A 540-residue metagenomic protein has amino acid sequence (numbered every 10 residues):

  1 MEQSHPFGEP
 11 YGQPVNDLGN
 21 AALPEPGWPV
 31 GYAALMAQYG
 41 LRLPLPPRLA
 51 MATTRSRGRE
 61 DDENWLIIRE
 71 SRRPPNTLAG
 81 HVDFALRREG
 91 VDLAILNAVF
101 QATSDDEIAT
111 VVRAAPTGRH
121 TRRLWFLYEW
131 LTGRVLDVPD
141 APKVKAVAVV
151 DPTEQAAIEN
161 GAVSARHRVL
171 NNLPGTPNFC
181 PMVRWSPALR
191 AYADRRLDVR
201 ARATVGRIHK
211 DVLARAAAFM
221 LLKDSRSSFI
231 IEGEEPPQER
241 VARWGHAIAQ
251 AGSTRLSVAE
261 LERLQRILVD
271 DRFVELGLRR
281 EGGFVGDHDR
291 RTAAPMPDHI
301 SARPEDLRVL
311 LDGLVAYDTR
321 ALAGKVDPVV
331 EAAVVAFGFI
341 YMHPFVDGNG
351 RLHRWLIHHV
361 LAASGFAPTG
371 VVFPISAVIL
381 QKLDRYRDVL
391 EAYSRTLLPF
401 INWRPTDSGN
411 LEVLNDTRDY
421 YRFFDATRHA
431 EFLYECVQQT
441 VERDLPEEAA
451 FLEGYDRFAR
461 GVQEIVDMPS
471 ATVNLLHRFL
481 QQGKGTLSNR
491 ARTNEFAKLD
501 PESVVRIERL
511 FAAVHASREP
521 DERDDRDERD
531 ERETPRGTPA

Functional and structural regions predicted by a protein language model:
M1-V346, R351-A540: FIC/Doc superfamily catalytic core
